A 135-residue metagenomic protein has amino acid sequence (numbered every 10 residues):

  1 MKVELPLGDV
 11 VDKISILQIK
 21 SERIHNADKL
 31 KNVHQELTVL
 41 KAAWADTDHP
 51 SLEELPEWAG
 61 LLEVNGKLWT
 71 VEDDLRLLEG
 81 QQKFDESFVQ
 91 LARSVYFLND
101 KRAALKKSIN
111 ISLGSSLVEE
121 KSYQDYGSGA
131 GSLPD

Functional and structural regions predicted by a protein language model:
M1-D135: Extended, charge-rich alpha-helical interface modules
